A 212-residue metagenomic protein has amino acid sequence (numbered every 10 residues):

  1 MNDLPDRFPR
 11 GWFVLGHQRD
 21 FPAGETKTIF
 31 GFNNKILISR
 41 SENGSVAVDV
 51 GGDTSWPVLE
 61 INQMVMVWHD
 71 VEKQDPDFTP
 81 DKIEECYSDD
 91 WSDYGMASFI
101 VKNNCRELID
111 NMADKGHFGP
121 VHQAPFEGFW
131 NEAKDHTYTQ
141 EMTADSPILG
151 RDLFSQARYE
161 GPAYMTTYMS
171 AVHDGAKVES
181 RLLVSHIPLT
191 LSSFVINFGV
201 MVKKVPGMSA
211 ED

Functional and structural regions predicted by a protein language model:
M1-D49, W56-I61, V67-H69: N-terminal pre-ligand scaffold of iron-sulfur
P22-G24, D53-T54, Y94-M96, R181: Short beta-strand-initiation
G44, K73-D212: C-terminal catalytic domain of Rieske-type non-heme iron oxygenases
G51-G52, I196: Generic low-polarity alpha-helical segments
D53-T54, V58-D70, Q74-P80, W91: Contiguous mid-protein beta-loop-alpha structural module that forms a pocket-lining wall or clamp of enzyme active
